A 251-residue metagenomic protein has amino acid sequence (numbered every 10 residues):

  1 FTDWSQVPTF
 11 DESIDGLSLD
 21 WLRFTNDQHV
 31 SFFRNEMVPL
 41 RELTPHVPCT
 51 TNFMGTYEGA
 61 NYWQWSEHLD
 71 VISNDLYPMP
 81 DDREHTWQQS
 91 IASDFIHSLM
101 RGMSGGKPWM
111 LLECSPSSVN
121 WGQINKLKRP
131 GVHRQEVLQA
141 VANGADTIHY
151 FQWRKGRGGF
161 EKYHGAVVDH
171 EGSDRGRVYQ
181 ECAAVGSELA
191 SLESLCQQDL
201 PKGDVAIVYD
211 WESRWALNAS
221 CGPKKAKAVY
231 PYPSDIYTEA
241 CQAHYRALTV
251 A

Functional and structural regions predicted by a protein language model:
F1-H68, I236-Y237, H244, A251: Active-site neighborhood of glycoside hydrolase catalytic domains
W4, R34, H46, G55 (+3 more regions): Carbohydrate-binding surfaces of carbohydrate-active enzymes
